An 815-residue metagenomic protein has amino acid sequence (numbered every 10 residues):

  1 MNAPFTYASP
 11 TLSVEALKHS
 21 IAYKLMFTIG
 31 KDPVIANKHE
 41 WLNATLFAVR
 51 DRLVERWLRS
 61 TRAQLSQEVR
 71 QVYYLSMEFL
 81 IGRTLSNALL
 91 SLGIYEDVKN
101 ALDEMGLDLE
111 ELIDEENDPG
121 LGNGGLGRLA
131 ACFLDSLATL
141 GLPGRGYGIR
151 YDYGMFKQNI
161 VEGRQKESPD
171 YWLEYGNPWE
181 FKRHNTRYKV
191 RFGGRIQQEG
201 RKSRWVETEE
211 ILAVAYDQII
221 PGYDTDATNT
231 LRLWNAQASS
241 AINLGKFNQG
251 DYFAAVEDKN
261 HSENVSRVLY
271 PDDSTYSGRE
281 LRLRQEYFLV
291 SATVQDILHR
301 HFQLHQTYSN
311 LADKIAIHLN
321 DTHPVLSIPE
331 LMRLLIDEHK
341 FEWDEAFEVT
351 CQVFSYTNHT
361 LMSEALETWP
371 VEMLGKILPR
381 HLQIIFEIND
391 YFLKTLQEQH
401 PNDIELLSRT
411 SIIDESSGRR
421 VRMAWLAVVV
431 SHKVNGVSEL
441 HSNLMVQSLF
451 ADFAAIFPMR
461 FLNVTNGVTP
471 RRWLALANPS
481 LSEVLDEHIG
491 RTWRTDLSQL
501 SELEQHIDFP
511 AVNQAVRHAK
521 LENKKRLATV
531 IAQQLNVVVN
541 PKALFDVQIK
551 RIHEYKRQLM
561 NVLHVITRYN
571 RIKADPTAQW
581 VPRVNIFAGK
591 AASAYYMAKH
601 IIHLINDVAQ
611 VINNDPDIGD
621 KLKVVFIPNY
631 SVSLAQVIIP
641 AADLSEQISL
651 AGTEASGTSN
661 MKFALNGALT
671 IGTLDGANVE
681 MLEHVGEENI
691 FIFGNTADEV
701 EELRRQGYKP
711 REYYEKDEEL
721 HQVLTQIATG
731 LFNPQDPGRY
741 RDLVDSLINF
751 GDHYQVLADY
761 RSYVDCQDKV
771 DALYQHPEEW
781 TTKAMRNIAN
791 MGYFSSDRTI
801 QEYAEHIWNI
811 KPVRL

Functional and structural regions predicted by a protein language model:
M1-L815: A conserved ligand/cofactor-binding region detector
